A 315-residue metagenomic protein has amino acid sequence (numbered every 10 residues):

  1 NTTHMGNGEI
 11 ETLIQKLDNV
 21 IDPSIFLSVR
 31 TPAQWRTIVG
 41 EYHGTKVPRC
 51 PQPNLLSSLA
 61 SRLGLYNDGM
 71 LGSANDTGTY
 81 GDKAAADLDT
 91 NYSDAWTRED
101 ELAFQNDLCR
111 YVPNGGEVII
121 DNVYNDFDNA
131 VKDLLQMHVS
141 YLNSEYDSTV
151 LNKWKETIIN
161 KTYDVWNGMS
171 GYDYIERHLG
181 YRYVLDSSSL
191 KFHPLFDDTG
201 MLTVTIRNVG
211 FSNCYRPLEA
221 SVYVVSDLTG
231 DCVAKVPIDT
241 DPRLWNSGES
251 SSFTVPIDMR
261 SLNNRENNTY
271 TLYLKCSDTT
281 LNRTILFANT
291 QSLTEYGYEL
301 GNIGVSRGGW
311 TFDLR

Functional and structural regions predicted by a protein language model:
T2-K153: Catalytic-core regions of glycoside hydrolase
H4-T12, L151-Y163, F287-E295: Surface-exposed flexible segments
E9-I10, V123-N125, D164-M169, T203-T205 (+2 more regions): Short amphipathic alpha-helical surface micro-motifs
G44, I158-I159, Y223: General N-terminal targeting signals
D94, N152, D164, R243 (+1 more regions): Short, low-complexity intrinsically disordered segments
V131-L190: Catalytic cores of secreted or luminal carbohydrate-active enzymes
E176-R315: Extracellular/luminal regions of secreted and cell-surface proteins that mediate adhesion/ECM remodeling
